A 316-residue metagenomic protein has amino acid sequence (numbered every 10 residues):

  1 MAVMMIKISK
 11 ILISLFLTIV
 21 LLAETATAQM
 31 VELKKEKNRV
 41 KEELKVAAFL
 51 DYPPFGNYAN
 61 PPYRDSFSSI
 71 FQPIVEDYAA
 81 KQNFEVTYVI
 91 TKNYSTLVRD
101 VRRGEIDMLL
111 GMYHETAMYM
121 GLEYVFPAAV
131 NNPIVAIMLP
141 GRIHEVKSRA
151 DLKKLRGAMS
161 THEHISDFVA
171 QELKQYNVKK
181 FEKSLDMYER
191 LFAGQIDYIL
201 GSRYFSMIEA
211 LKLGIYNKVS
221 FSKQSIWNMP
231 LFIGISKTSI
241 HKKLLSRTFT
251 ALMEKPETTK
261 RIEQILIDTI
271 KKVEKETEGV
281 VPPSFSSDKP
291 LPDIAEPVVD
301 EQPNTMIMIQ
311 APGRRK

Functional and structural regions predicted by a protein language model:
S14-E24: Bacterial N-terminal signal peptides
M30-G121, K180, E301, T305-I309 (+1 more regions): Extracytoplasmic small-molecule ligand-binding "clamshell" domains of the periplasmic binding protein/Venus flytrap
A48-Y52, V130-V135, L211-L252, I270-D293: Periplasmic-binding protein-like
L50-Y52, R64-D77, A136-K179, E189 (+1 more regions): Bilobed "Venus flytrap"/periplasmic-binding protein-like clamshell domains and structurally analogous long
D65-K81, R142-I143, L155, T161-E163 (+1 more regions): Extended ligand-binding regions for polar small-molecule ligands
Y78, V101-R102, L152, L191-F192 (+1 more regions): Hydrophobic residues within well-ordered alpha-helices
E85, H164-F181, N217-F221, L252-K316: Ligand-binding clefts/hinges and TM-proximal coupling segments of bilobed small-molecule sensing domains
M112-M120, D197-W227: A ligand-binding cleft/hinge motif common to bilobed small-molecule-binding domains
